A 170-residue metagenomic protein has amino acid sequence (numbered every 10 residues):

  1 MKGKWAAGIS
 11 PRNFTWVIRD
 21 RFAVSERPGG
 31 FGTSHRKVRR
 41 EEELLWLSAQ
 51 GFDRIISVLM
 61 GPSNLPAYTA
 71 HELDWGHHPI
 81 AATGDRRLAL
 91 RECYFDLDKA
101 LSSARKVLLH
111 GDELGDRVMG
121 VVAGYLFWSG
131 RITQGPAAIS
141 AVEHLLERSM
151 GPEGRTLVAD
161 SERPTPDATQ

Functional and structural regions predicted by a protein language model:
M1-L108, V121-Q170: Cys-dependent protein tyrosine phosphatase-like superfamily
G115-V121: Glycine-rich nucleophile elbow surrounding the catalytic serine of serine-hydrolase chemistry
